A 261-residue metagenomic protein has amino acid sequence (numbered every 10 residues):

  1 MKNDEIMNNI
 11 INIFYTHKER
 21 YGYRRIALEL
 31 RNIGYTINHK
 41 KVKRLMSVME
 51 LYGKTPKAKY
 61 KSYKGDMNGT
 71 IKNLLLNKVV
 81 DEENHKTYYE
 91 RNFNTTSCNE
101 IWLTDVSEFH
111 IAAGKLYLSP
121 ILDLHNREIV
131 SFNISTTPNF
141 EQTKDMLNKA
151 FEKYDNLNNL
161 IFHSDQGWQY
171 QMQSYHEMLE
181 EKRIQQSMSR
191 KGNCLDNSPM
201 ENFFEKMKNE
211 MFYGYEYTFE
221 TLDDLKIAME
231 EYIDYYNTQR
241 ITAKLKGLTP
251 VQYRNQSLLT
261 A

Functional and structural regions predicted by a protein language model:
M1-T96, N193, V251-S257: Basic, flexible linker segments flanking DNA-binding modules in nucleic acid-interacting mobile-element proteins
I10, I26, V42, L75 (+12 more regions): Mobile genetic element proteins and their domesticated derivatives, centered on retroelements and DNA transposons
S62-D66, S164-Q166, M172-Y175, M188-K208 (+2 more regions): RNase H-like two-metal-ion nuclease catalytic core shared by retroviral integrases and related mobile-element nucleases
E90-N92, N99-I111: Short, basic/aromatic recognition patches
H110, G114, N133-D155: Active-site beta-loop-alpha junctions of metal-dependent nucleic acid enzymes, especially the RNase H-like/DDE
I111, D123-L124: Short, acidic, Ser/Thr-enriched surface-loop or helix-capping motifs
L116-S119, V130: Short loop/turn microsegments at loop-to-beta-strand junctions
E180-I184, K208-A261: C-terminal domain-tail junction helix/linker
